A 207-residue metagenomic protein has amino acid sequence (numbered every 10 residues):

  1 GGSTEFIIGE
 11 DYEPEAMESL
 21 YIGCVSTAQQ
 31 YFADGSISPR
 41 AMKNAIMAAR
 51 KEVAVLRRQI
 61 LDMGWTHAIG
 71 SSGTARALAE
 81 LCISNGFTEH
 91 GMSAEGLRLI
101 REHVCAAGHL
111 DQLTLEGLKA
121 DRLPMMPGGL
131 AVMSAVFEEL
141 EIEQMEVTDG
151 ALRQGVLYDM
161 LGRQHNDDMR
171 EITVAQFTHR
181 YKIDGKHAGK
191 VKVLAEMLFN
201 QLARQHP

Functional and structural regions predicted by a protein language model:
G1-E5: Short glycine/serine/threonine-rich phosphate/pyrophosphate-binding segments that cradle anionic phosphate groups
I8-P207: Helical "lid/coupling" subdomains associated with nucleotide-phosphate turnover
